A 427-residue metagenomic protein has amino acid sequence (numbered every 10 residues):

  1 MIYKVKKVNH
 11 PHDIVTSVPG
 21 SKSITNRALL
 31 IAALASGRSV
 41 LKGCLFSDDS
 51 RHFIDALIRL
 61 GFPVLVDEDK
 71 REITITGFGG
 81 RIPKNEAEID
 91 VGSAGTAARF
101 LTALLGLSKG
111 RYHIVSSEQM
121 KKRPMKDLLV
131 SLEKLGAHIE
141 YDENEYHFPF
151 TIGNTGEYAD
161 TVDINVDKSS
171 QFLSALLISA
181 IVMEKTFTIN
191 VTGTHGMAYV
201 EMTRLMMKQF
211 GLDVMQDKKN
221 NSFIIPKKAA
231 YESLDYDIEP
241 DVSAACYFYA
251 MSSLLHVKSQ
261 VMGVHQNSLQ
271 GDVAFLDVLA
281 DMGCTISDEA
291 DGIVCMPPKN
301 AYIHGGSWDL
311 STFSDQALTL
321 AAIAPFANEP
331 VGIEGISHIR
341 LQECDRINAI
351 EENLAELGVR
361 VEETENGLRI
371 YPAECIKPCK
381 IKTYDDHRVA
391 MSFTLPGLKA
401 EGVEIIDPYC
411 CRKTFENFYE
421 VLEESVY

Functional and structural regions predicted by a protein language model:
M1-Y427: Structural preference for solvent-exposed beta-strand-turn elements and adjacent flexible terminal/loop segments within
